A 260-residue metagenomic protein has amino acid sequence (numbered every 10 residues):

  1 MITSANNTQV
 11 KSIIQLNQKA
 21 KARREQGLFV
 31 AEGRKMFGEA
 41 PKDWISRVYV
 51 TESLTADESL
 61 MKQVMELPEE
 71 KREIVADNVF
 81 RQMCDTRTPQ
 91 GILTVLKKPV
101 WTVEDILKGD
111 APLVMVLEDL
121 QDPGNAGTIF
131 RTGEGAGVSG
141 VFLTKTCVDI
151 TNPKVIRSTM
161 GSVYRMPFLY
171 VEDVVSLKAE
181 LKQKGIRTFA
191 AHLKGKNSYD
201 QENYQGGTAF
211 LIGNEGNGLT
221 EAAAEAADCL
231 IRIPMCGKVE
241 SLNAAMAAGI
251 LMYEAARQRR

Functional and structural regions predicted by a protein language model:
M1-R87: N-terminal positively charged helical leader segments and presequences
G33, Q121-T128, L242-A247: Amphipathic alpha-helical repeat scaffolds
W44, L67-P68, T159, Y164 (+2 more regions): Short, structured coil segments at secondary-structure junctions
R87, G91-G109: Acidic/glycine-rich phosphate/pyrophosphate-binding loops and surrounding catalytic core that coordinate Mg2+
W101, I106-G195: RNA substrate-binding interface of SAM-dependent RNA methyltransferases
T132-A136, I150, V155-V163, E221-R260: Structured adenosyl-cofactor binding patch, chiefly the S-adenosyl-L-methionine
F189-V239: Active-site/ligand-binding-proximal alpha/beta "capping" segment
